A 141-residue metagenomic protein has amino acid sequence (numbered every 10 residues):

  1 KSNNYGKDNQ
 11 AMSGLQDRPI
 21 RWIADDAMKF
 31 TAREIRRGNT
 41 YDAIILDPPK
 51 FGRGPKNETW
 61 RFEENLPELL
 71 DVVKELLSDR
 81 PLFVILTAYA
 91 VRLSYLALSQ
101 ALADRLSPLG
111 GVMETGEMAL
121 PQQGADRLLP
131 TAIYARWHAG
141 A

Functional and structural regions predicted by a protein language model:
S2, A24, Y41-V72: Mobile active-site "lid"/loop adjacent to the S-adenosyl-L-methionine
S2-I45: S-adenosyl-L-methionine
G6, A24-D26, P48, P55 (+3 more regions): Active-site proximal loops enriched in glycine and acidic residues that flank catalytic Cys/His/Asp and coordinate
A32, N57, R61, L86: Conserved short-loop catalytic and cofactor-binding motifs
R33-I35, P55-N57, L96-A97: Short, well-ordered secondary-structure micro-motifs
E75-D79: Short, conserved loop/helix-junction motifs that constitute active-site signature segments in enzyme catalytic cores
R80-A141: C-terminal catalytic and target-recognition region of SAM-dependent MTase-like enzymes, primarily methyltransferases
